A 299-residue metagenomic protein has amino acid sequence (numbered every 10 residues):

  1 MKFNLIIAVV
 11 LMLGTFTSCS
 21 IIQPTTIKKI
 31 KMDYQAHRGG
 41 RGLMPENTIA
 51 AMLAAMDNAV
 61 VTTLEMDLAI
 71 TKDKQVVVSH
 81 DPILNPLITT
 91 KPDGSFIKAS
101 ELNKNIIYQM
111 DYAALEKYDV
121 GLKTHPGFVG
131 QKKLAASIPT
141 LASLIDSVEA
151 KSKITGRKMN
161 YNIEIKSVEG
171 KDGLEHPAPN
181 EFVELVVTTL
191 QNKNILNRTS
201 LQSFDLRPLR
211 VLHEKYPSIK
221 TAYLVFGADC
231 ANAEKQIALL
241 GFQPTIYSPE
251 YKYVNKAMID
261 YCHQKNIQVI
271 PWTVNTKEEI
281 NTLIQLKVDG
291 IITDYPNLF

Functional and structural regions predicted by a protein language model:
M1-K28: Bacterial Sec-dependent N-terminal signal peptides
C19-F299: Phosphate-group recognition and catalysis centered on beta-loop-alpha active-site segments
